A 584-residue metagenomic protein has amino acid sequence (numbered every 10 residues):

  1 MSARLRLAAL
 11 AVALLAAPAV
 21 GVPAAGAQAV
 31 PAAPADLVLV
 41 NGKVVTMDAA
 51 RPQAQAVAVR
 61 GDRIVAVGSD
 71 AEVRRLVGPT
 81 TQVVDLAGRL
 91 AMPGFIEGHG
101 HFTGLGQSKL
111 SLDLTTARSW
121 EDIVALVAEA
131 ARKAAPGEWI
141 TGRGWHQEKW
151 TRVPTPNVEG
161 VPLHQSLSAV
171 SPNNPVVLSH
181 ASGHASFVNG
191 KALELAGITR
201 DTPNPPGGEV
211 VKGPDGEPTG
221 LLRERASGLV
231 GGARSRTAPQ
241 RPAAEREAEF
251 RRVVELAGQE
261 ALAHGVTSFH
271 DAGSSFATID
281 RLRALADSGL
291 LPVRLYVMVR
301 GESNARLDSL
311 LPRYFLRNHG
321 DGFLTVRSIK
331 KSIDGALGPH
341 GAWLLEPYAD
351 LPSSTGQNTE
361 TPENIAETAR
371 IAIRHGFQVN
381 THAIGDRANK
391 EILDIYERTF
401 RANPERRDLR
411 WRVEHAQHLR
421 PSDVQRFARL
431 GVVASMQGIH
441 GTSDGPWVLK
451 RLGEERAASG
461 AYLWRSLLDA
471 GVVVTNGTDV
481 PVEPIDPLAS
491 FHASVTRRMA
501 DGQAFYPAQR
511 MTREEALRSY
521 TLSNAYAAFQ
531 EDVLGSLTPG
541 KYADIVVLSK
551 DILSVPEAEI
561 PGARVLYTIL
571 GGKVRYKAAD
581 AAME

Functional and structural regions predicted by a protein language model:
M1-R4: N-terminal secretory signal peptides that target proteins for export/translocation
A8-G21: Bacterial N-terminal signal peptides
A19-V30: Signal peptide processing junction and immediate N-terminal pro/mature segment of secreted/exported proteins
V30-V40, V45, A49-P312, N318 (+9 more regions): Divalent metal-binding segments
A66-V67, G142, I545-L548, K577: A generic structural signal for residues embedded in beta-strands
R370-N380, I384-W411, H415-A416, P421-Q425 (+3 more regions): His/Asp/Glu-enriched, well-ordered alpha-helical/loop segment that forms or immediately abuts the divalent-metal
K577-E584: Extracellular/periplasmic ectodomains of large secreted or surface enzymes and adhesion receptors
